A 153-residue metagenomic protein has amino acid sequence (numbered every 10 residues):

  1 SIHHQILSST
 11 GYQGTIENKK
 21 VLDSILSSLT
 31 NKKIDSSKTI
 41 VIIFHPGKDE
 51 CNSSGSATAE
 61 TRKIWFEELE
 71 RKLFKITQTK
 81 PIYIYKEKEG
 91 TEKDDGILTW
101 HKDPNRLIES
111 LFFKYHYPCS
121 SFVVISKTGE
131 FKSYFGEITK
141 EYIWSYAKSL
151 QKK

Functional and structural regions predicted by a protein language model:
S1-D23: Start-of-domain marker
G14, L29-G55: Short active-site neighborhood of thiol/selenol oxidoreductases, capturing the structured segment around
S24, S36, L107-I108: N-terminal targeting/trafficking signals and adjacent low-complexity tails
S37-T39, I76-P81, K127: Loop/turn elements at helix/coil->beta-strand transitions in domains of secreted/extracellular proteins
S53, T58-K86, T91-K93: Mid-length scaffold segments of soluble, non-membrane domains
K88-P118: Thioredoxin-like thiol-disulfide oxidoreductase module
C119-Y134: A short, hydrophobic beta-strand/beta-hairpin element that forms part of a small beta-sheet core
F131-K152: Non-catalytic, surface beta->alpha helical segment in thiol-disulfide oxidoreductase systems
